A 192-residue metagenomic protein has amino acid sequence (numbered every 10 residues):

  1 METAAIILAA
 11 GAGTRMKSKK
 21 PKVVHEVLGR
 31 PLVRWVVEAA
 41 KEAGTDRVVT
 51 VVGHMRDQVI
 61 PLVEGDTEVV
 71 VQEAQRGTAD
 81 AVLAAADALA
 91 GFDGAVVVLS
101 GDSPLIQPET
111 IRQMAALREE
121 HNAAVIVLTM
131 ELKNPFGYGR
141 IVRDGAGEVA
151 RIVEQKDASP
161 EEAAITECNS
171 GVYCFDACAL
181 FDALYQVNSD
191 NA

Functional and structural regions predicted by a protein language model:
M1-A4, R30-A116, E120: Conserved N-terminal catalytic core of the sugar/cofactor nucleotidyltransferase
M1-S18, V48: N-terminal nucleotide-binding beta1-loop-alpha1 segment
L8-A10, V51, V98-S100, V127-E131 (+3 more regions): Short beta-strand segments
K20-E26, V187-D190: Short glycine-enriched, charge-decorated loop/helix-capping segments at active-site entrances that position
E26, L105, C174: Short aromatic/basic micro-patch
H121-E131, G139: A short, conserved acidic/glycine-rich loop-to-beta-strand motif that forms the donor nucleotide-sugar/metal
V142-E148: Short acidic-glycine loop/turn motifs at beta-strand connectors
V149-A192: Catalytic-core segments of class I nucleotidyltransferases/pyrophosphorylases that form NMP-activated intermediates
